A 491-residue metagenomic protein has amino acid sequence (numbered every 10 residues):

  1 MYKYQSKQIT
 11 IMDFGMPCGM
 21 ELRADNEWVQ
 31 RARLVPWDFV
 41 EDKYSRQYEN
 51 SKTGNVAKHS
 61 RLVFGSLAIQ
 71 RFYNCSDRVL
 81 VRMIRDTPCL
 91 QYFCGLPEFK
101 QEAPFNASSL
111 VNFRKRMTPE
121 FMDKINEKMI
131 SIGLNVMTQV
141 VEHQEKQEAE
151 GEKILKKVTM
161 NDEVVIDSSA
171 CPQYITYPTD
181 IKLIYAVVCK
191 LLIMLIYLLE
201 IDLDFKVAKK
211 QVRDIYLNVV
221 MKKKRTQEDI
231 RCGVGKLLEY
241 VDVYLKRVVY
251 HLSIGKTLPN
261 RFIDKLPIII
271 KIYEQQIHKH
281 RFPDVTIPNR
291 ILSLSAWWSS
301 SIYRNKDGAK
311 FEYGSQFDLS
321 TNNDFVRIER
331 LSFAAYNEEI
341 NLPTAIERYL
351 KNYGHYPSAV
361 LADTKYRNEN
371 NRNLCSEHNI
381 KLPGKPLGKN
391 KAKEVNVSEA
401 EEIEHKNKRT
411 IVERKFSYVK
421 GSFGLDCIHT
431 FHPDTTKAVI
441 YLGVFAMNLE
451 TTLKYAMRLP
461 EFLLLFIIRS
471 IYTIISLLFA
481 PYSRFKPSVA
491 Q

Functional and structural regions predicted by a protein language model:
M1-P36, R458-Q491: Charged, often Cys/His-bearing segments associated with DNA-binding zinc-finger transcription factors
A24-G65, F72, V395: Basic, short loop/linker segments at the boundary and entry of helix-turn-helix/winged-helix-like folds
N26, F64-S66, L80-V81, N106-F113 (+9 more regions): Short, conserved catalytic/metal-binding motifs centered on acidic residues
G54-K58, R71, P88, L361-E369: Acidic, metal-coordinating catalytic cores used for nucleic-acid/nucleotide bond scission and strand-transfer chemistry
I69, L199, N341-A359: Short, basic/hydrophobic alpha-helical segments
P97, Q101-A296: Active-site- or DNA-interface-adjacent structural scaffold in DNA-acting proteins
I263-D264, Y273, I277-H280, A400-Q491: Basic, amphipathic alpha-helical segments enriched in Lys/Arg and hydrophobic/aromatic residues
K306-N352: Electropositive, glycine- and tryptophan-enriched low-complexity nucleic-acid-binding patches
